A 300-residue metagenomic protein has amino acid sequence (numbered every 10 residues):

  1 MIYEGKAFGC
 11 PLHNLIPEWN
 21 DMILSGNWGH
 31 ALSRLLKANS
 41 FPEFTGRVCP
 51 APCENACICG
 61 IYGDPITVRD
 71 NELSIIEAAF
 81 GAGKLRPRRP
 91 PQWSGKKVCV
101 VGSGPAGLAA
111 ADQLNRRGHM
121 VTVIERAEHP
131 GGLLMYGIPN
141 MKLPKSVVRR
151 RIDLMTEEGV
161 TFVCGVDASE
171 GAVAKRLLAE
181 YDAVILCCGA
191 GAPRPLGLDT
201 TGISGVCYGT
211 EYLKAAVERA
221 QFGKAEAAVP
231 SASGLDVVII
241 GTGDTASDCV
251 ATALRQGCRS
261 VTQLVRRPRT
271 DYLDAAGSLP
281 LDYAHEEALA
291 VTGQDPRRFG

Functional and structural regions predicted by a protein language model:
M1-Y3, V160-T161: Gly/lys/ser-thr-rich phosphate-binding loops in alpha/beta enzymes that coordinate phosphoanhydride or phosphate groups
Y3-F8, L12-R47, Y62-Q92, A216-A220: Ferredoxin-type iron-sulfur electron-transfer modules in oxidoreductases and energy-metabolism complexes
L12-H13, P50-E54, D282-E287: Short acidic (Asp/Glu) and glycine-rich catalytic loops that position anionic groups and cofactors
G26, P52, Q256: Residue-level signal for short amphipathic helical patches enriched in basic/charged and nearby hydrophobic residues
K37-F41, N55-C59, Y136: General structural signal for alpha-helix termini and helix-helix connectors
A51-D70, D182-V184: Structured, non-catalytic alpha/beta "coupling" segments that mediate domain-domain communication and provide generic
E72-G300: Residues forming the flavin
